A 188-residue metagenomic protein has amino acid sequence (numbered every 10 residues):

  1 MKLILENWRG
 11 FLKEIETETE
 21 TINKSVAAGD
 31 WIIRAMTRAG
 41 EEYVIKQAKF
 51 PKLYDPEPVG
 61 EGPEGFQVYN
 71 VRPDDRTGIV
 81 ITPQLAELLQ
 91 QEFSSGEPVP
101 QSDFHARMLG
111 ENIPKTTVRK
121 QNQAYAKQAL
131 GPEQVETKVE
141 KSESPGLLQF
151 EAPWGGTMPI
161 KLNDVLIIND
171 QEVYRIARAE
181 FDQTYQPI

Functional and structural regions predicted by a protein language model:
M1, G10, I15-G40, Q47-E172 (+2 more regions): A motif-centric signal for short, conserved binding hotspots located in accessible loops or intrinsically disordered
